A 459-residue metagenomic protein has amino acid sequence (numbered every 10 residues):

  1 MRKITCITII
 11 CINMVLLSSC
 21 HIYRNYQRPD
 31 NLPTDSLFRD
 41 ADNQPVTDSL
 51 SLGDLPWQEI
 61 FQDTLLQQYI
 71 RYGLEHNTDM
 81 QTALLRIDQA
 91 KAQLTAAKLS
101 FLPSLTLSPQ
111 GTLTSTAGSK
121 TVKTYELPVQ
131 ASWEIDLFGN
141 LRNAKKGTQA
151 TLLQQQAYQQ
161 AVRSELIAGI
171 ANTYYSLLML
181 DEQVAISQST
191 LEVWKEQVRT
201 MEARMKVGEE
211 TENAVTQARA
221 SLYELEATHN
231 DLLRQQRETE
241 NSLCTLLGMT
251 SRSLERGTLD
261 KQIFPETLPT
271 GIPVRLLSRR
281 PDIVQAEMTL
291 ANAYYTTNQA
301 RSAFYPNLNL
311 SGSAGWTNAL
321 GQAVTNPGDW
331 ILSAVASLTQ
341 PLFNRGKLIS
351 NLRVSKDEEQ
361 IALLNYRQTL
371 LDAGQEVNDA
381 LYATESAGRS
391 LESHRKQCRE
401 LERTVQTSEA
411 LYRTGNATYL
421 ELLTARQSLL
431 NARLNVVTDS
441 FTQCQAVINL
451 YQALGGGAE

Functional and structural regions predicted by a protein language model:
M1-L32: Bacterial Sec-dependent N-terminal signal peptides
C20-D40, R71-D136, Q236-L254, T267 (+3 more regions): A small-residue-enriched
H21, A150, A157-I272, A383 (+2 more regions): Periplasmic alpha-helical coiled-coil/stalk elements that build and connect Gram-negative outer-membrane
H21, N25, F264, L434-E459: Acidic, low-complexity, intrinsically disordered peripheral segments
S36, D48-S49, T64, D260 (+1 more regions): Coil residues (strongly favoring Ser/Thr
Q44-Y72: Regulatory alphaC helix of protein kinase catalytic domains
Q81-T82, K98-L99, I135-R163, N213 (+7 more regions): Sec/SRP-type N-terminal targeting helices
M205-E209, Y412-N416, A453-G457: A short glycine-centered flexible hinge/capping loop motif at secondary-structure junctions
